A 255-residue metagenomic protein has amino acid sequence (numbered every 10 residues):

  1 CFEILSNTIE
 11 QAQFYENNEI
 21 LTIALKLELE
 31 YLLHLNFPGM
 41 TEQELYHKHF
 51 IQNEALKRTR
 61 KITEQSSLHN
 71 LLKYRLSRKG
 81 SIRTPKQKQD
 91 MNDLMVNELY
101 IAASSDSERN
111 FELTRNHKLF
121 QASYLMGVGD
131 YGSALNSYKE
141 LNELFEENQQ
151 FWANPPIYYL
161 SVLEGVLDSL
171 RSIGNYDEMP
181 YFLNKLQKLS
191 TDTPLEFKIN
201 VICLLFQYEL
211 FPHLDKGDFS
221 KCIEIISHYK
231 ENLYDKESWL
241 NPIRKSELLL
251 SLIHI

Functional and structural regions predicted by a protein language model:
S6-Q13, H49-K57, M95-D106, K139-F151 (+2 more regions): Amphipathic alpha-helical segments of tetratricopeptide repeats
E16-I23, T59-S67, S105-N116, N148-L163 (+2 more regions): Alpha-solenoid helical repeat architecture
E30-S105, E112-R115, Y124, N241: Amphipathic helix-loop-helix modules that constitute alpha-helical solenoid scaffolds
I253-I255: Conserved small/polar residues in nucleotide/adenosyl-binding loops
